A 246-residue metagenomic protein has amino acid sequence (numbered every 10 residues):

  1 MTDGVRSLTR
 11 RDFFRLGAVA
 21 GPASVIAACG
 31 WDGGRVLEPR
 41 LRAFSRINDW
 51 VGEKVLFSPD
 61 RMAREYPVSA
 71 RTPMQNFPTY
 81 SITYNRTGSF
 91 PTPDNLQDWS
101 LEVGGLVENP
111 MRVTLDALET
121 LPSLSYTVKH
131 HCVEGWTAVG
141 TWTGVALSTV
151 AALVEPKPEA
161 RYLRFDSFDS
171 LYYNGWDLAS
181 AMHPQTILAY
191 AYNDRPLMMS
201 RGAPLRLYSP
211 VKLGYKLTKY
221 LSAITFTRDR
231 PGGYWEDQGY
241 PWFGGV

Functional and structural regions predicted by a protein language model:
M1-L8, D12, V19-A23: N-terminal secretory signal peptides
R11, L16-V19, V150, Y208: Low-complexity, intrinsically disordered/propeptide-like segments
D32-V246: Structured, non-membrane catalytic/scaffold regions adjacent to prosthetic-group chemistry
